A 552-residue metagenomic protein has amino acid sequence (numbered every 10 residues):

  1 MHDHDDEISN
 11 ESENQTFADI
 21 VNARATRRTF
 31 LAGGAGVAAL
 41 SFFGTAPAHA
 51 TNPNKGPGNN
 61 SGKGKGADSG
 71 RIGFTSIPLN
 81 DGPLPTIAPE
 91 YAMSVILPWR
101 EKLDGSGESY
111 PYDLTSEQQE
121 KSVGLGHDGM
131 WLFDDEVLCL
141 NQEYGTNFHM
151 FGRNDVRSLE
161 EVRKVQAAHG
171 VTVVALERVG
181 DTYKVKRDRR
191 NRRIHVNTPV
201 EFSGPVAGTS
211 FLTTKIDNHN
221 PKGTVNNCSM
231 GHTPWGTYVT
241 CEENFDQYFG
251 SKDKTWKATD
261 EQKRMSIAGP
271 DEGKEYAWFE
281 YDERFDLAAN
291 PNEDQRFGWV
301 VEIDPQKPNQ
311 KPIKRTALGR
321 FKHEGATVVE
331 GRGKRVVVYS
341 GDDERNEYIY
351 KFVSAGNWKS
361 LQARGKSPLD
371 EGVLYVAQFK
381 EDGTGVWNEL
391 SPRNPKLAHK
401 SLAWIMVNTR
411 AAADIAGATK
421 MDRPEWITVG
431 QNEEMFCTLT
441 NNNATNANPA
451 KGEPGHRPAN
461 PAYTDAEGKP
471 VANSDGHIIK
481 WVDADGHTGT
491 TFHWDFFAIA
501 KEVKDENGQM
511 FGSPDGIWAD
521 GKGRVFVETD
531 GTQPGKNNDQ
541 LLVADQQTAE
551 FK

Functional and structural regions predicted by a protein language model:
M1-A25: N-terminal secretory signal peptides
N22-A23, T29-T51: N-terminal export signals
G82-P98, S106-Q118, D181-N218, I303-R320 (+3 more regions): Blade-edge beta-strand/turn elements of extracellular beta-propeller and related beta-sheet repeat scaffolds
V123-F133, P221-T233, R320-G331, A418-G430 (+1 more regions): Beta-rich, blade/repeat-based domains predominating in secreted/periplasmic proteins but also intracellular
E143-Q166, D246-P291, S354-N357, N441-A472 (+1 more regions): Short, conserved, GDST-rich strand-edge loop motifs in beta-rich repeat architectures
E161-R163, A167-H169, T182-R193, E347-A412 (+6 more regions): Beta-propeller fold recognition
H169-E177, R296-P305, F352-V353, S474-A484 (+1 more regions): Beta-propeller blade signature
N507-Q546: Loop/turn-rich, solvent-exposed surfaces of beta-rich toroidal or solenoidal domains
